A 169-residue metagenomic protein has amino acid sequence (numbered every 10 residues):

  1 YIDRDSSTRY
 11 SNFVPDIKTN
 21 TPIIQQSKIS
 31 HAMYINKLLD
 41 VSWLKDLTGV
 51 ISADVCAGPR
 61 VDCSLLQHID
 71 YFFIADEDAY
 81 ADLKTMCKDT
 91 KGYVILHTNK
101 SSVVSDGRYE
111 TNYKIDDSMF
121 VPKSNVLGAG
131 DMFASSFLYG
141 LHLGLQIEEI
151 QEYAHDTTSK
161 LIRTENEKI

Functional and structural regions predicted by a protein language model:
Y1-N112, L145, Q151: Ribokinase/PfkB-type carbohydrate-kinase core domain
K84-I169: Conserved phosphate-binding/catalytic region of the ribokinase-like
